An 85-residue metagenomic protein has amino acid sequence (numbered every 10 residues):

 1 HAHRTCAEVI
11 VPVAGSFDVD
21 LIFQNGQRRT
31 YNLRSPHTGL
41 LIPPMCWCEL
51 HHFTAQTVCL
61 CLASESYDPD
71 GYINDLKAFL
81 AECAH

Functional and structural regions predicted by a protein language model:
H1-R4, L21, T30-N32, L50-H52: Short histidine-centered beta-strand/loop micro-motifs that create catalytic or ligand/metal-coordination sites
T5, C46, A55: A generic "binding-loop/recognition-motif" signal
T5-V19, F23: Short, conserved beta-strand element in jelly-roll/cupin
A7-P12, G39-L40, L50: His/acidic/aromatic-lined binding-pocket segments of jelly-roll/cupin-type domains and related regulatory beta-sandwich
V13, I42-P43, A63: A secondary-structure boundary/capping signal
V19-D20, L40-I42, C48-F53: Short beta-strand His + acidic residue motifs that chelate non-heme Fe in jelly-roll/DSBH and cupin folds
F23-P44: Short acidic-glycine-tyrosine-enriched beta hairpin
H51-H85: Double-stranded beta-helix
